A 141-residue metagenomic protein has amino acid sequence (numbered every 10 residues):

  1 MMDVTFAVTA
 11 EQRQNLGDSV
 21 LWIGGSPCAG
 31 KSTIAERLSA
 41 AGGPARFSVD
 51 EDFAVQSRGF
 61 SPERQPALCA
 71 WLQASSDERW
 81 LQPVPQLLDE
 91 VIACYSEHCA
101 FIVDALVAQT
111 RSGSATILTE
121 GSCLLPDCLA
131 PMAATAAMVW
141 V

Functional and structural regions predicted by a protein language model:
M1-V20, G24: Extreme N-terminal, non-catalytic leader segments that precede Walker-type/kinase nucleotide-binding cores
L21, A45-F47, A137-V139: Hydrophobic/aromatic beta-strand patches that form the interior of the parallel beta-sheet core in alpha/beta enzyme
S26-A29: ATP-binding Walker
S32: Walker A/P-loop
G42-F60: Short beta-strand-centered segment that lines the nucleotide-binding/catalytic pocket of NTP-utilizing
V55-T116, S122-C123: ATP-dependent small-molecule kinase phosphotransfer cores that center on conserved nucleotide phosphate-binding segments
T110-R111, I117-V141: ATP-dependent NMP and nucleoside kinases share a basic, alpha-helical "lid"
